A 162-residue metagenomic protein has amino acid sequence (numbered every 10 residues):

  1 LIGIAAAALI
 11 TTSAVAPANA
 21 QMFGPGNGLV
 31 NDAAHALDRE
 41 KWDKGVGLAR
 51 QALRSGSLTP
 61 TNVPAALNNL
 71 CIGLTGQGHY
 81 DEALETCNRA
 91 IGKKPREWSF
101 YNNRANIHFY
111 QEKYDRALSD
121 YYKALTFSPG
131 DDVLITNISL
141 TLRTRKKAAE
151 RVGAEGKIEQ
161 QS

Functional and structural regions predicted by a protein language model:
F23, L125-S162: Terminal, low-structured helical/coil segments at or just beyond the last alpha-helical repeat
G26, P60, P64, W98-S99 (+1 more regions): Helix-start (N-cap) detector for alpha-helical repeat units in TPR-like alpha-solenoids, especially tetratricopeptide
D38-R39, G76, Y110, L140-A148: Register position in tetratricopeptide repeats
S55-T59, K93, F127: Structural marker of alpha-solenoid helical repeat scaffolds
